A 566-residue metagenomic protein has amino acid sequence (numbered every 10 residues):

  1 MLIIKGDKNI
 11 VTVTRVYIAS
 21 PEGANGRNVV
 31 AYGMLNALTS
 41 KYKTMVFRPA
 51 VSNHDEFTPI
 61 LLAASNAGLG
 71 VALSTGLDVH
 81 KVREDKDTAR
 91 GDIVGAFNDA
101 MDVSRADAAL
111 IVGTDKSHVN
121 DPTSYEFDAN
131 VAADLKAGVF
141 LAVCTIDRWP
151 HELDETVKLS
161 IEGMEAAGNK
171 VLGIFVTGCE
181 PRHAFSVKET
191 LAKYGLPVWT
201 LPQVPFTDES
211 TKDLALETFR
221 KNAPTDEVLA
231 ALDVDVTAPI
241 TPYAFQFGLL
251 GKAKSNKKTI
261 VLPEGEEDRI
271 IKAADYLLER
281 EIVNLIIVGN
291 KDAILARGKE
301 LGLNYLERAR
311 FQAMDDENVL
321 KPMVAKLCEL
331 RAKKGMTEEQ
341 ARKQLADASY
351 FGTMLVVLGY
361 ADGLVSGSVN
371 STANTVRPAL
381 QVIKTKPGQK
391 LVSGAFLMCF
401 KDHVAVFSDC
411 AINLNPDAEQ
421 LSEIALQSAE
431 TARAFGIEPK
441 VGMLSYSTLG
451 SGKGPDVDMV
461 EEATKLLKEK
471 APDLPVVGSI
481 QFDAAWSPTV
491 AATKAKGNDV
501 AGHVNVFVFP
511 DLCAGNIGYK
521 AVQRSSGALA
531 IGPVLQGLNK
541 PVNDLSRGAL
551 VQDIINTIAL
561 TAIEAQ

Functional and structural regions predicted by a protein language model:
L2-A238: Flexible phosphate-sensing "switch/lid" loops adjacent to ATP/NTP-binding sites across phosphate-transfer
A238-D458, E462-A501, V506-Q566: Anion-binding alpha/beta catalytic cores of soluble intermediary-metabolism enzymes, centered on
